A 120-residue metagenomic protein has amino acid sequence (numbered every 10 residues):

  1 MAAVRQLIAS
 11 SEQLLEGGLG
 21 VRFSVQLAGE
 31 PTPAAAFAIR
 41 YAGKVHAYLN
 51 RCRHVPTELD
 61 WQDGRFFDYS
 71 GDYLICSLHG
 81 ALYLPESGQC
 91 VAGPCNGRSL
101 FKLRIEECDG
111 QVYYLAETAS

Functional and structural regions predicted by a protein language model:
M1-Y69, L84-P85, S99-S120: N-terminal pre-ligand scaffold of iron-sulfur
C52, C76-H79: Short cysteine clusters
F66-L74, C90-R98: Short cysteine/histidine-rich metal-coordination sites, predominantly Zn2+-binding motifs
A81-L82, Q89: Short Gly/Pro-enriched loop/turn and capping motifs at secondary-structure junctions
